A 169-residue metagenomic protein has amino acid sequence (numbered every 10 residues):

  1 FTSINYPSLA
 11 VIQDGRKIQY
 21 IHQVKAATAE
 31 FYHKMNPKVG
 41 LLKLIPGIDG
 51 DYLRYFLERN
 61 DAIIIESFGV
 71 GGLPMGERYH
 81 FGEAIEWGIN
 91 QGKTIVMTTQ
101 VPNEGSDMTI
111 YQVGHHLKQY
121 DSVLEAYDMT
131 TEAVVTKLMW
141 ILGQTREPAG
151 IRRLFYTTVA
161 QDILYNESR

Functional and structural regions predicted by a protein language model:
F1-V70, G76, V159-R169: Accessory alpha-helical/coil subdomains and C-terminal extensions that flank or cap enzyme catalytic cores
V70-R169: C-terminal non-catalytic interaction/assembly regions of soluble proteins
